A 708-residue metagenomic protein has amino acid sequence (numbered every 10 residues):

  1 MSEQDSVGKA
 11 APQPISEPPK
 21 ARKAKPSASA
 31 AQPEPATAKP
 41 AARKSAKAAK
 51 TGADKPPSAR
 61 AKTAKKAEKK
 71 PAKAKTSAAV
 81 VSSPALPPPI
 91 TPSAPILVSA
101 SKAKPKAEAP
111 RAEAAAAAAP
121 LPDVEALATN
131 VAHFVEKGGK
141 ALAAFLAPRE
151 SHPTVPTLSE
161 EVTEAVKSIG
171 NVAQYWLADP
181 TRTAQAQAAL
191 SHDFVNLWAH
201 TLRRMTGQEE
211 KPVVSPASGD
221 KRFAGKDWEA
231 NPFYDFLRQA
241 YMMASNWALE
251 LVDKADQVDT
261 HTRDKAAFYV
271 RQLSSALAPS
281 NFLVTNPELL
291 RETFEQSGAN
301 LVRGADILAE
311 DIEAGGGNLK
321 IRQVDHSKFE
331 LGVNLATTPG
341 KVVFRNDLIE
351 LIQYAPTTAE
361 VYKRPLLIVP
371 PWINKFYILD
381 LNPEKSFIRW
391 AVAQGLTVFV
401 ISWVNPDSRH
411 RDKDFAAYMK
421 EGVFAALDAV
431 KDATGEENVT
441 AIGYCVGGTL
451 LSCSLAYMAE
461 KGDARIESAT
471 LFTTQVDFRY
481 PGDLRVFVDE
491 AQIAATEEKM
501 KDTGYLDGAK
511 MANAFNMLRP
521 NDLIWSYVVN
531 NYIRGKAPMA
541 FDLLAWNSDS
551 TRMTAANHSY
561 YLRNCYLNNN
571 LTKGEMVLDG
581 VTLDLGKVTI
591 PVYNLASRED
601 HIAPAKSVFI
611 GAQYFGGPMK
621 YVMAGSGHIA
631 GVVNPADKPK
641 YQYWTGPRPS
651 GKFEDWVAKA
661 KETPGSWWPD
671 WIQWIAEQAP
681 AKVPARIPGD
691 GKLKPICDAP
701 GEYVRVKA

Functional and structural regions predicted by a protein language model:
S2-L348, V361-Y362, F399, G611 (+5 more regions): Amphipathic, low-complexity, repeat-rich surface-exposed segments
Q257-E292, D432, E436, S454-H558 (+1 more regions): Alpha/beta-hydrolase-fold enzymes
Y362-W372: Short beta-strand element of the alpha/beta-hydrolase
D380-V398: Short amphipathic alpha-helix adjacent to the substrate-entry channel of hydrolases
H410-T434: Alpha/beta-hydrolase active-site loop
G443-G447, L451: Gly/Ala-rich beta-loop-alpha elbow adjacent to hydrolase catalytic centers
N594-A596, D600: Short beta-strand/loop motif that positions the catalytic acidic residue of the alpha/beta-hydrolase fold
H601-S607: Conserved alpha/beta-hydrolase "acid-adjacent" motif
